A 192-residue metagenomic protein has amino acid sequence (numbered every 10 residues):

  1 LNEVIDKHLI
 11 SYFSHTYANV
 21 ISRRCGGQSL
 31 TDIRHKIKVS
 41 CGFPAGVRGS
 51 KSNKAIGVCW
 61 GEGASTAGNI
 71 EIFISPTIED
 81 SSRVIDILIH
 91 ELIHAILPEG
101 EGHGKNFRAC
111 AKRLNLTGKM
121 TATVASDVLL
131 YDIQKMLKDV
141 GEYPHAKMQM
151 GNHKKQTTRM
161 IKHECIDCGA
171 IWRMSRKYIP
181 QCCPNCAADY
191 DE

Functional and structural regions predicted by a protein language model:
L1-D80, E99-E192: Metalloprotease/metallohydrolase-associated module, dominated by Zn2+-dependent proteases
G68-E71, I85-I89: Glycine-rich, often proline-containing surface loops adjacent to acidic residues and nearby aromatics that form
D86-E99: Active-site recognition of the HExxH zinc-binding catalytic motif
